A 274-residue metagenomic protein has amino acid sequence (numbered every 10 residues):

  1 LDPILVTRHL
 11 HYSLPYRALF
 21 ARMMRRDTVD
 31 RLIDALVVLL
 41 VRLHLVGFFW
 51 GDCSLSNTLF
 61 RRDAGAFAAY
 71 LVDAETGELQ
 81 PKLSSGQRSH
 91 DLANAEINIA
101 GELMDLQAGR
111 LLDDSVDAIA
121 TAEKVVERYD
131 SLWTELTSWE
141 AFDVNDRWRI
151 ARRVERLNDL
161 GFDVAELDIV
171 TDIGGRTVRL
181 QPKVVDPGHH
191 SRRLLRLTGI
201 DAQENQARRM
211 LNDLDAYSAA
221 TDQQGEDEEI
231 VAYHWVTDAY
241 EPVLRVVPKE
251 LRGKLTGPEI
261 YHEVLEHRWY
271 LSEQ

Functional and structural regions predicted by a protein language model:
L1-I33, A69: Conserved structural core of kinase catalytic domains
L10, A74-E75, S138: Fold-independent oxyanion-binding glycine-rich loops and adjacent beta-strand/coil segments at enzyme active sites
A21-R25, P81, E250, K254: A short, mixed-charge helix-start or loop-turn motif at secondary-structure junctions
R22-G51, L55-S56, L92, E96: Conserved kinase catalytic-core helix
V37, L45, G65-A66, E266: Short, well-ordered loop/turn elements at secondary-structure boundaries
F49, L55-D105: Catalytic activation segment of kinase domains across protein kinase-like and atypical kinase folds
D105-Q274: Regulatory N- and C-terminal appendages and interdomain linkers associated with kinase/kinase-like NTP transferase
